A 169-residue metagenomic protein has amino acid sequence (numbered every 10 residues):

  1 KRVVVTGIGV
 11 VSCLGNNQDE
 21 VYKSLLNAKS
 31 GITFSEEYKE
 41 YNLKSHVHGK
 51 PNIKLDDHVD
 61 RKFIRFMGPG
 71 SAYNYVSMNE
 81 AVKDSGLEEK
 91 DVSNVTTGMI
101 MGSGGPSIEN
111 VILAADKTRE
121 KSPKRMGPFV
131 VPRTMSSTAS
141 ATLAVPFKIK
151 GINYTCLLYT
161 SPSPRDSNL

Functional and structural regions predicted by a protein language model:
K1-I152: Conserved "HGTGT" condensation-loop signature of ketosynthase/thiolase-family condensing enzymes that catalyze
I152-L158: A short, small-residue-rich loop immediately preceding and capping a beta-strand
Y159-D166: Conserved small/polar residues in nucleotide/adenosyl-binding loops
